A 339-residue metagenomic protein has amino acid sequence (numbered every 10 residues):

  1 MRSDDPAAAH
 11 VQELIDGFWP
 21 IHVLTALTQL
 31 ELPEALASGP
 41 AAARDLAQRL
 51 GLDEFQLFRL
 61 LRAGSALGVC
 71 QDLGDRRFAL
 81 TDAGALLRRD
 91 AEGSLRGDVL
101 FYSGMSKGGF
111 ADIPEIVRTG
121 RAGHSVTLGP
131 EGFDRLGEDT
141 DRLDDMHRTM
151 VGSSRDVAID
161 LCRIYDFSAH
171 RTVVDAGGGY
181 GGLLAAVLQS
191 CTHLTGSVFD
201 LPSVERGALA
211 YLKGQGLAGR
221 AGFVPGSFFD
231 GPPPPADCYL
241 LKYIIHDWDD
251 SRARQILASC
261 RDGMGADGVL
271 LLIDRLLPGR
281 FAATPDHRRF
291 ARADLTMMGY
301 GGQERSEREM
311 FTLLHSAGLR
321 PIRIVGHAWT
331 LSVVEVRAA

Functional and structural regions predicted by a protein language model:
M1-D72, F167-S168, T172-A339: Alpha-helical subdomain
R2, A8-Q29, E34-P40, Q48-R49 (+1 more regions): Conserved Class I S-adenosyl-L-methionine-dependent methyltransferase catalytic core
